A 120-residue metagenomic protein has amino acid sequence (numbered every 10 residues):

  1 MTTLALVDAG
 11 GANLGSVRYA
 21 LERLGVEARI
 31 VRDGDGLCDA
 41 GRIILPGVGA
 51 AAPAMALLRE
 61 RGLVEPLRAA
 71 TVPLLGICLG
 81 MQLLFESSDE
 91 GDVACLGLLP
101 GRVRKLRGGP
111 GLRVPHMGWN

Functional and structural regions predicted by a protein language model:
M1-A5: Extreme N-terminal starter segment of soluble prokaryotic enzymes
A9-A12: Short polar catalytic/cofactor-binding loops
V17: Divalent-cation-assisted or electrostatically stabilized phosphate/pyrophosphate-binding catalytic cores
E27, R42, P73-L75: Structural signature of beta-strand start/N-cap positions in the alpha/beta core of ABC transporter nucleotide-binding
R29-D39: Short acidic low-complexity segments
I44-P46: Structural motif
G49-N120: Cysteine-nucleophile active-site neighborhood
